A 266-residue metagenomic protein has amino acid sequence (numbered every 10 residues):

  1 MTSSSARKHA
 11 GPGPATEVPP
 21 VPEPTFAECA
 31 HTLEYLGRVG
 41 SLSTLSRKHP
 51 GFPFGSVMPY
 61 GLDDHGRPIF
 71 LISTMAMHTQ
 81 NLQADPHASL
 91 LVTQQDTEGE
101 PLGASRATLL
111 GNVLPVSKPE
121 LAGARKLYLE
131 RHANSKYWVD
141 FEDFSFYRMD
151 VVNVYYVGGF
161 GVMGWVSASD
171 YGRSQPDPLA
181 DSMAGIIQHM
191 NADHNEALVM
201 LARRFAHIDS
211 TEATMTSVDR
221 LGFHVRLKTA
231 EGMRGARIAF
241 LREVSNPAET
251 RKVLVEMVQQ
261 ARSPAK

Functional and structural regions predicted by a protein language model:
M1-K266: Binding-site signature for planar aromatic cofactors or substrates
